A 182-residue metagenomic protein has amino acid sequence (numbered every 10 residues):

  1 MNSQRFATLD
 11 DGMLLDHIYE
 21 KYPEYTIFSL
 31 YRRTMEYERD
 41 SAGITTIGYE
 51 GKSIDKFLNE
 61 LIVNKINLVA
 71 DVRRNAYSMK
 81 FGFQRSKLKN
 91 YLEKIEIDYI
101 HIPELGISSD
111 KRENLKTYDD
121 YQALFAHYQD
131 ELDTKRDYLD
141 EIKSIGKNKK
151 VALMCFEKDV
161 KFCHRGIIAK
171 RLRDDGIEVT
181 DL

Functional and structural regions predicted by a protein language model:
M1-L182: Residues lining hydrophobic/aromatic ligand-binding pockets adjacent to catalytic sites
